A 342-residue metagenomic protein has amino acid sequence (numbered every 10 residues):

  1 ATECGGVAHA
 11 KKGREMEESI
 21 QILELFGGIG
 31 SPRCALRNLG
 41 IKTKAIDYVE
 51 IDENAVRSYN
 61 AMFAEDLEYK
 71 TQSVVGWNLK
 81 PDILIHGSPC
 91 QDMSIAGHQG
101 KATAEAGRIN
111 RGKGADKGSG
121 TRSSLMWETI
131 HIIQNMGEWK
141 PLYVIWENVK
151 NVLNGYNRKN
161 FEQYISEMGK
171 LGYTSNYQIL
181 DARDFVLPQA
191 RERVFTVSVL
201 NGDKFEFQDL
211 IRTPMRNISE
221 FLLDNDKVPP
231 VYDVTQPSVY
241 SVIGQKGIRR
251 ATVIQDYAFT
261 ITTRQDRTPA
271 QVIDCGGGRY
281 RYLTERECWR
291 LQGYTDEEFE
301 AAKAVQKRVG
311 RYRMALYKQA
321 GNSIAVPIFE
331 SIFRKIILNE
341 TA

Functional and structural regions predicted by a protein language model:
A1-A342: Conserved active-site and SAM-binding loop architecture of S-adenosyl-L-methionine-dependent nucleic-acid
